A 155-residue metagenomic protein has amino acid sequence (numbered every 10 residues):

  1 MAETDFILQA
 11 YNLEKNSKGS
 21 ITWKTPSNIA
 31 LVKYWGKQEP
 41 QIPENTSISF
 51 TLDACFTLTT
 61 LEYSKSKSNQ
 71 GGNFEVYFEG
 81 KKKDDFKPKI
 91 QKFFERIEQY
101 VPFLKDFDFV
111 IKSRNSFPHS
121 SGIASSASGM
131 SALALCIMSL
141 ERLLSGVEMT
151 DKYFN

Functional and structural regions predicted by a protein language model:
M1-S121, L135-V147, D151: ATP-binding N-lobe of GHMP and related small-molecule kinases
I123-S125: Active-site nucleophile and cofactor-binding loops and adjacent substrate-binding regions of central metabolic enzymes
S128-C136: Short amphipathic alpha-helical face segments that pack within enzyme cores and frequently flank/anchor catalytic
Y153-N155: Intrinsically disordered, low-complexity acidic/Ser/Thr-rich segments used as protein-protein interaction/activation
